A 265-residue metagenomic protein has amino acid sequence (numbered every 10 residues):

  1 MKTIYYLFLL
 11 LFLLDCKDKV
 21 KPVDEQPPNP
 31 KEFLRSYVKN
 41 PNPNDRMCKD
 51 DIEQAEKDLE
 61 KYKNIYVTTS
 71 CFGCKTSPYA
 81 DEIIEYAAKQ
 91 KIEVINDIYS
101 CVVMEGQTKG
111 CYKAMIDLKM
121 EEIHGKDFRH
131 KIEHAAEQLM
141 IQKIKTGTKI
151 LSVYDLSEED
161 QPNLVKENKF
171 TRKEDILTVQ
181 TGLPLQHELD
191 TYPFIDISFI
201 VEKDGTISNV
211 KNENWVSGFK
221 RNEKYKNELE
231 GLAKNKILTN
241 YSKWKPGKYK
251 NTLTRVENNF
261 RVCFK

Functional and structural regions predicted by a protein language model:
M1-K31: Bacterial Sec-dependent N-terminal signal peptides
P22-K265: Charge-biased low-complexity segments
